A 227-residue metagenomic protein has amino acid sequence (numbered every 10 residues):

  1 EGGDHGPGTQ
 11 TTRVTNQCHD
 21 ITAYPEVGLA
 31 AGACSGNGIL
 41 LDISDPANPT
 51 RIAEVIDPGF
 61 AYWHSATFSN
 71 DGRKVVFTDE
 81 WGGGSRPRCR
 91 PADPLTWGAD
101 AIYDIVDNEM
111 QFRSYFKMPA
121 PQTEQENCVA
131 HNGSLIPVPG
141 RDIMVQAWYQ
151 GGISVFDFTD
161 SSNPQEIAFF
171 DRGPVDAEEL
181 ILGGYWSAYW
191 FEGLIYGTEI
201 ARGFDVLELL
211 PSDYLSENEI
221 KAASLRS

Functional and structural regions predicted by a protein language model:
E1-S227: Feature marking well-ordered beta-strand scaffolds used for ligand recognition
